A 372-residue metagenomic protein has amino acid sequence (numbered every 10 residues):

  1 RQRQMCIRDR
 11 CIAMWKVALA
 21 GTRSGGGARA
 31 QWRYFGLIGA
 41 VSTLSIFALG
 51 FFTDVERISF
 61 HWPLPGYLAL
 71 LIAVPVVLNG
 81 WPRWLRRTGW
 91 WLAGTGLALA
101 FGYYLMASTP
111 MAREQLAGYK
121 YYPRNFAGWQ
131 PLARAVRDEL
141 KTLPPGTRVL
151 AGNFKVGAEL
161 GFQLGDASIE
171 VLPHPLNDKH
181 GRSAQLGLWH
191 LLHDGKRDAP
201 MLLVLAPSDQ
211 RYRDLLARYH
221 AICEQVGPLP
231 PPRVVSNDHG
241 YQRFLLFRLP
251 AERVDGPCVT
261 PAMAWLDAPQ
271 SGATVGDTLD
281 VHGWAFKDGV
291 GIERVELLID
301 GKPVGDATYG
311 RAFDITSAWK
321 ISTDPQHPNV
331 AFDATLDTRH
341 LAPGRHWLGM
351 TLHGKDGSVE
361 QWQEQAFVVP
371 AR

Functional and structural regions predicted by a protein language model:
Q4, R8-R29, I46: Hydrophobic, aromatic-rich transmembrane alpha-helices and their immediate juxtamembrane boundary segments
T22-F51, A69-L70: Transmembrane alpha-helix segments characteristic of polytopic inner-membrane glycan-assembly/cell-envelope
I38-S59, P75, G102-A107: Transmembrane-helix signature of polytopic, lipid-linked glycan biosynthesis machinery
V55-P82: Hydrophobic/aromatic-rich transmembrane helices and adjacent perimembrane loops
N79-A112: Signature aromatic-anchored transmembrane alpha helix within multi-pass, membrane-resident enzymes that catalyze glycan
R124-G181: Short periplasmic/luminal acceptor-recognition loop of GT-C membrane glycosyltransferases, typified by
L176-A262, H346, P370-A371: Aromatic/acidic, Gly/Pro-rich catalytic loop(s) in extracytoplasmic/lumenal soluble domains of multi-pass membrane
V259-R372: Long, low-complexity serine/threonine/glycine- and acidic-rich segments characteristic of extracellular
